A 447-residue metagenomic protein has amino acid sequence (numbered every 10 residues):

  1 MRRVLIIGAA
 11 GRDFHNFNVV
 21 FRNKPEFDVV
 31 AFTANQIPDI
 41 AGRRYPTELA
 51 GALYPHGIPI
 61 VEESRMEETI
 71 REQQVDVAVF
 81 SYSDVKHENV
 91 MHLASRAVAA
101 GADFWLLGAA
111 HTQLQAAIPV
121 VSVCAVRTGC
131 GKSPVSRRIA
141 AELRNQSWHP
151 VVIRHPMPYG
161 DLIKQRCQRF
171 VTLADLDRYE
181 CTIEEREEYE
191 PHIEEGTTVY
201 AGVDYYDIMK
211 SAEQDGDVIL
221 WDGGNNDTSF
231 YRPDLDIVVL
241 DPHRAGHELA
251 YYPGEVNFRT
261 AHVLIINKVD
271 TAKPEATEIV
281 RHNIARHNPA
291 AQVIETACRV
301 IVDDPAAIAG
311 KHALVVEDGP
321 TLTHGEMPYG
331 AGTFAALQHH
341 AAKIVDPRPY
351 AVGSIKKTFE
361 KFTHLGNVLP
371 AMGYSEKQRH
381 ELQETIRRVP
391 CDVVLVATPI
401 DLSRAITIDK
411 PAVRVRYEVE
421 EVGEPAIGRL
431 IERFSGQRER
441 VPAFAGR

Functional and structural regions predicted by a protein language model:
R2-Q73, K343-D346, Y350-K356: A solvent-exposed beta-alpha-beta segment
R3, R71-Q73, V121-S122, P134 (+3 more regions): Flexible phosphate-sensing "switch/lid" loops adjacent to ATP/NTP-binding sites across phosphate-transfer
I7, C124-A125: Residues at the beta-strand->loop junction immediately N-terminal to the Walker
D13-F17, H87-V90, L107, M209 (+2 more regions): Short, well-ordered alpha-helical microsegments
E48-A110, R379, R388-D401: Phosphate-bearing ligand-interacting subdomains that bind or position ATP/ADP/UDP/GDP/NAD(P) or nucleotide-linked
T112-V120: Phosphate-binding P-loop
C130-G131: Conserved glycine(s) of the Walker
E439-R447: Intrinsic disorder/low-complexity segments
